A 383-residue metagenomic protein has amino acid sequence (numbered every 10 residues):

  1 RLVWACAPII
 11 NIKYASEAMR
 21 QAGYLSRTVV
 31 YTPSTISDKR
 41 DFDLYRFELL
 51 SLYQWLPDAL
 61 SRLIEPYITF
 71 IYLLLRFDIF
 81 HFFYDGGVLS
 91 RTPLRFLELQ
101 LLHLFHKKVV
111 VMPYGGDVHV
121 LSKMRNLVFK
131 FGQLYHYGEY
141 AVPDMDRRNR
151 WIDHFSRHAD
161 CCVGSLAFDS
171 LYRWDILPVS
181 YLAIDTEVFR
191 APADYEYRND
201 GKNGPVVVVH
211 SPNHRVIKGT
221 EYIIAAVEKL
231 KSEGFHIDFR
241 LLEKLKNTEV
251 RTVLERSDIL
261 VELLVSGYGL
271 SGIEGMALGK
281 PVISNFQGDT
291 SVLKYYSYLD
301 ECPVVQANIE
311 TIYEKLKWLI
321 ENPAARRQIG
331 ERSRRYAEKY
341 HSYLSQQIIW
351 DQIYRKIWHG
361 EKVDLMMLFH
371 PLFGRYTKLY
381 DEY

Functional and structural regions predicted by a protein language model:
R40, V111-M145, Q287, K294-Y296: Acceptor-binding helix/loop patch of EC 2.4 sugar-transfer enzymes, predominantly nucleotide-sugar-dependent
I71-L75, L97-K108, F129-C161, Y376: Membrane-proximal helix-turn-helix segments that form the acceptor-binding/catalytic region of lipid-linked
V120-L121, Y140-V188, A225: A short, active-site helix/loop in glycosyltransferases that binds the activated sugar's phosphate group
S180-Y181, T186-K218, I224: Conserved donor-binding/catalytic core segment of Leloir-type glycosyltransferases
E255-G267, K280-P281: Acidic donor-binding loop of glycosyltransferase active sites
P281-T290: Short hydrophobic beta-strand element within catalytic cores of glycosyltransferases and related nucleotide-activated
S291-K317: Change "using UDP/GDP/dTDP sugars" to "using nucleotide sugars
A324-R355, H359-K362: A charged, aromatic-enriched C-terminal amphipathic alpha-helix characteristic of glycosyltransferases across folds
